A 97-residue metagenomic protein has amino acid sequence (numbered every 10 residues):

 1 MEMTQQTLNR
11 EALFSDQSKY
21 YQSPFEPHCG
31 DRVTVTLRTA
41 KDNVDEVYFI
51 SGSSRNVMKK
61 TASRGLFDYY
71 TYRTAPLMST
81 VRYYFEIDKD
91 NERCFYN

Functional and structural regions predicted by a protein language model:
M1-N97: Glycan-association/targeting regions that enable binding to alpha-glucans and other polysaccharides
